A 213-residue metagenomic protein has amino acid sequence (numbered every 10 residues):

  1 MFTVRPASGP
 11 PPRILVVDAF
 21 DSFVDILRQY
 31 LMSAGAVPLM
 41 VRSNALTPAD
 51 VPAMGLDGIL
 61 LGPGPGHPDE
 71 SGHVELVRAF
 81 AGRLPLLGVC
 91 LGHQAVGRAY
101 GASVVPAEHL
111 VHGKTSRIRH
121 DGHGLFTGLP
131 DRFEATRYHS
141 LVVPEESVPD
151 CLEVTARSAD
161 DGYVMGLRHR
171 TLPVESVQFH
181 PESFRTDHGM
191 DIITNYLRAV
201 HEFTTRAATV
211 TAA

Functional and structural regions predicted by a protein language model:
M1, S183-A213: Acyltransferase
F2, R13-V17, D21-G88, Y100 (+1 more regions): Flexible gly/pro-rich beta->alpha loop and the following alpha-helix that scaffold active-site loops
S8-P12: A short, charged/proline- and glycine-enriched loop that marks the coil->beta-strand transition at the N-terminal
I59, C90, H180, Y196: Residue-level signal for inorganic ion chemistry
E75, A79-F80, L87, Q94-D187 (+1 more regions): Pocket-forming structural segment of enzyme catalytic cores
